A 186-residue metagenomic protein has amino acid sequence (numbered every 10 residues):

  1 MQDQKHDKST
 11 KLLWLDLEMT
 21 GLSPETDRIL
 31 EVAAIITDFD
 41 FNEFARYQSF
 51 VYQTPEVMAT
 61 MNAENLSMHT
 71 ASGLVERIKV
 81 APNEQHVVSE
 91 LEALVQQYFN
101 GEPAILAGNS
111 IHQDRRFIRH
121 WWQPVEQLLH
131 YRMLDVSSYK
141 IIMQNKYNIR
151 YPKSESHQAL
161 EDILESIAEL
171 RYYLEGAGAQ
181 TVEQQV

Functional and structural regions predicted by a protein language model:
Q2-L13, M19-G108, Y151: Conserved non-catalytic scaffold segment of RNase H-like nuclease domains
W14, E64-L66, L94, L129-Y131 (+1 more regions): Tryptophan-centric aromatic hotspots in well-structured domains and transmembrane helices
D16-E18, D38, D114, D135 (+1 more regions): Acidic active-site catalytic centers that drive phospho-/nucleotidyl reactions and related ester hydrolyses
G21-S23, K140, I167: Hydrophobic positions within alpha-helical membrane elements
F39, R77, E90-A93, Q97 (+5 more regions): Residue-level signal for well-ordered alpha-helical scaffold segments within enzymatic catalytic domains
V95, H112-Y131: Substrate-recognition/cap helix-loop segment adjacent to the acidic, metal-dependent catalytic center of Asp-based
E102-I111, R116-F117, W121, Y147-V186: Acidic, Mg2+-coordinating catalytic module of metal-dependent nucleases/exonucleases that use a two-metal-ion mechanism
H130-N148: Short, flexible loop segments at boundaries between secondary-structure elements
